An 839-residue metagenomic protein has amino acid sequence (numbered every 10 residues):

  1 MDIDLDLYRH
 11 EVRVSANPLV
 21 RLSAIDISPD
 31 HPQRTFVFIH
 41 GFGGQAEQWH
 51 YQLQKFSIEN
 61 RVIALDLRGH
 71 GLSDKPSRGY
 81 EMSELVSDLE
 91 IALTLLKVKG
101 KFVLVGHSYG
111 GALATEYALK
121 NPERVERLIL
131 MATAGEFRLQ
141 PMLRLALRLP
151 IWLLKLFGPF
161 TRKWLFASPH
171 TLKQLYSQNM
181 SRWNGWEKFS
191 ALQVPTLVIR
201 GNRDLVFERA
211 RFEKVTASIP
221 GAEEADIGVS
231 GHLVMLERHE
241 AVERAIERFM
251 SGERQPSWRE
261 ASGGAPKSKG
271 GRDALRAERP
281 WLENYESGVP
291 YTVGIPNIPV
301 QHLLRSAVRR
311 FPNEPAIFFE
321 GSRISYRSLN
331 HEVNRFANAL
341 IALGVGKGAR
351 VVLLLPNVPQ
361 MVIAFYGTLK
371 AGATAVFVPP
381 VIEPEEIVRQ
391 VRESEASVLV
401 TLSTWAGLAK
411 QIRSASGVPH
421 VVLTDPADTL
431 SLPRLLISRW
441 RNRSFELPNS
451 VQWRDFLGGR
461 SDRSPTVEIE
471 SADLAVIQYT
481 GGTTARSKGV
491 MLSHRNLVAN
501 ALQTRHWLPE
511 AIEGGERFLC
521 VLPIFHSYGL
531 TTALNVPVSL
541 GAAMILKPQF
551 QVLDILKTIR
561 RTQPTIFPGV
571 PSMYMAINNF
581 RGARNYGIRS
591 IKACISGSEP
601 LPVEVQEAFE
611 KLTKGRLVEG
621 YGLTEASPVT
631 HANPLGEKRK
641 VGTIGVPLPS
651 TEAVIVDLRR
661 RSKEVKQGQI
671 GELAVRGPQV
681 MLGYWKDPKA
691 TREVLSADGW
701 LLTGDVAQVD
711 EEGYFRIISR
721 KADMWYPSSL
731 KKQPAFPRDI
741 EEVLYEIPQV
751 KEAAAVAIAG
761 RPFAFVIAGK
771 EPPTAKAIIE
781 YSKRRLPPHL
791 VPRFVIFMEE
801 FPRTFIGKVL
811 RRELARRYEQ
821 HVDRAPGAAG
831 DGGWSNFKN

Functional and structural regions predicted by a protein language model:
S23, P296, N313-V352, P356-V358 (+2 more regions): Conserved AMP-binding/adenylate-forming core of the ANL superfamily
G71, R276-E283, S287, H302-S328: AMP-dependent adenylate-forming
L343, K370-D455, A768-K770: Structural core segment of the AMP-binding/adenylate-forming
L343-G346, R463-A472, I477-C520, L540-A542: Conserved adenylate-forming
I382-E385, R389, L399-T401, G677 (+4 more regions): AMP-binding/adenylate-forming catalytic core of the ANL superfamily
V498-R517, F525-I566, N579-F580: Conserved AMP-binding/adenylation subdomain of ANL enzymes
A542, A593-C594, L601-V618, T624-Y714 (+2 more regions): Conserved AMP-binding/adenylate-forming
A754-F765, I778-N839: Conserved C-terminal "lid"/linker of ANL adenylate-forming enzymes
